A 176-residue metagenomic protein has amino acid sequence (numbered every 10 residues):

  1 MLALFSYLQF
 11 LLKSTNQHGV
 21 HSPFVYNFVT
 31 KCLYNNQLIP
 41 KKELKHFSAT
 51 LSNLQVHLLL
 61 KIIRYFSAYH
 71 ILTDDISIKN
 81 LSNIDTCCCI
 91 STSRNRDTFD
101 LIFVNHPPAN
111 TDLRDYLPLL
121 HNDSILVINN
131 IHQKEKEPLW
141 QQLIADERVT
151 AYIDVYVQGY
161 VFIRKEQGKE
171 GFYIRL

Functional and structural regions predicted by a protein language model:
M1-H121, H132-L176: A short alpha-helical cap/connector motif
S124: Glycine-centered, small-residue-biased loops immediately flanking beta-strands in adenine/cofactor-binding cores
